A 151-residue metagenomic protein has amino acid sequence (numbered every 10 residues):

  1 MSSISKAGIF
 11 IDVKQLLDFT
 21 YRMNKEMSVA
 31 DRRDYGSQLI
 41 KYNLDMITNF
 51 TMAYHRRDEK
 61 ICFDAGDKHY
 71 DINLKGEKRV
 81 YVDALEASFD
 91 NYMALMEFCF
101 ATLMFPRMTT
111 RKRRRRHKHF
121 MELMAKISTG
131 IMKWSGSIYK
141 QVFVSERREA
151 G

Functional and structural regions predicted by a protein language model:
M1-G151: Amphipathic alpha-helical assembly/interaction segments
